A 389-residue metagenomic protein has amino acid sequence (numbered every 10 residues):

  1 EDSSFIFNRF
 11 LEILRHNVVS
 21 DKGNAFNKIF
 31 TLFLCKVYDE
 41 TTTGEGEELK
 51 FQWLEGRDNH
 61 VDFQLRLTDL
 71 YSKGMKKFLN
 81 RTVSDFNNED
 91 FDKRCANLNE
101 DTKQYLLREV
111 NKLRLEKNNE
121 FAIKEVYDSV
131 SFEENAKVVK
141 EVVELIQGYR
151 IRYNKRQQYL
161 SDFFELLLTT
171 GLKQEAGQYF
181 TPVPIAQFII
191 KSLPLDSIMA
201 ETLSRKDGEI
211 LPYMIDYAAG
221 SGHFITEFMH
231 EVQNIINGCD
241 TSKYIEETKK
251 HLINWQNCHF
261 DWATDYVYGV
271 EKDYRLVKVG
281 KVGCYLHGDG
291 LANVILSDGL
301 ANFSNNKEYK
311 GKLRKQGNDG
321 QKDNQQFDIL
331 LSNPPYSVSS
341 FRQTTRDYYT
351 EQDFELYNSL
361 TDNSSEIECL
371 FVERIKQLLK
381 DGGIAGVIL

Functional and structural regions predicted by a protein language model:
E1-N59: Accessory nucleic-acid engagement/destabilization modules that flank
D2-F10, Q157-L168, I253-W255, D347-Y349: Active-site-adjacent bridging/hinge elements
N8, G23-L32, K140, Q157 (+7 more regions): Non-catalytic, well-ordered alpha-helical scaffold segments
R9, I13-L14, S161-K191: Class I SAM-dependent transferase core
L34, T41-T169: Long recognition/docking surfaces used for binding and targeting
L34-T42, L167-L172, L193, S197 (+1 more regions): Short alpha-helix boundary/capping elements
T181-R314, I329, S337: Conserved S-adenosyl-L-methionine
H223-L252, G299-L389: SAM-dependent methyltransferase catalytic-core segment centered on the flexible catalytic loop and adjoining short
